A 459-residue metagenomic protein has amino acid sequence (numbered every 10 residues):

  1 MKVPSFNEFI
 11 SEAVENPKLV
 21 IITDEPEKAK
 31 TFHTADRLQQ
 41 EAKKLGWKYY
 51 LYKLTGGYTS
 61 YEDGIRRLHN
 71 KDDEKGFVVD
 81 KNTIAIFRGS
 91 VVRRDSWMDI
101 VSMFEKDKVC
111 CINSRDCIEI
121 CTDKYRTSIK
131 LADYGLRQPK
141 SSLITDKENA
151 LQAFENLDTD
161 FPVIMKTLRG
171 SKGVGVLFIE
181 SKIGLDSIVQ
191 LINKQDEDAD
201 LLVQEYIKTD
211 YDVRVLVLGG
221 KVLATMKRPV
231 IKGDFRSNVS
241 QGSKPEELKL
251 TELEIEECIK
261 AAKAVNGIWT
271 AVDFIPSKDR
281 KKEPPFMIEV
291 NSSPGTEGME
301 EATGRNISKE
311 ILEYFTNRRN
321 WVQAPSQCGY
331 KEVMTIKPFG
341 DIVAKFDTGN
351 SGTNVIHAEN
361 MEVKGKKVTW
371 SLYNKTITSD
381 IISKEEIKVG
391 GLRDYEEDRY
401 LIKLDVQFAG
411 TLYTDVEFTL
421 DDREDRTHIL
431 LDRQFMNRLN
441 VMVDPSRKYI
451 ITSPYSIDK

Functional and structural regions predicted by a protein language model:
M1-P17: Charge-dense, intrinsically disordered terminal/linker segments
P26-K140: Conserved N-proximal alpha/beta basic substrate-recognition cap immediately N-terminal to, or forming the N-lobe
V91, N291-G304: Glycine-rich phosphate/pyrophosphate-binding beta-alpha loops
L131-A132, L157-V174, Q195-D210, K345: ATP-grasp fold ATP-binding core
R137-V163: Rossmann-like NAD(P)H-binding beta-loop-alpha module
V174-A261: Phosphate-binding site of ATP-dependent enzymes
E205, F235-M287, K309-T316: A long amphipathic alpha-helix within ATP-dependent nucleotide-binding catalytic cores
V322-K459: Pepsin/retropepsin-fold aspartyl endopeptidases
